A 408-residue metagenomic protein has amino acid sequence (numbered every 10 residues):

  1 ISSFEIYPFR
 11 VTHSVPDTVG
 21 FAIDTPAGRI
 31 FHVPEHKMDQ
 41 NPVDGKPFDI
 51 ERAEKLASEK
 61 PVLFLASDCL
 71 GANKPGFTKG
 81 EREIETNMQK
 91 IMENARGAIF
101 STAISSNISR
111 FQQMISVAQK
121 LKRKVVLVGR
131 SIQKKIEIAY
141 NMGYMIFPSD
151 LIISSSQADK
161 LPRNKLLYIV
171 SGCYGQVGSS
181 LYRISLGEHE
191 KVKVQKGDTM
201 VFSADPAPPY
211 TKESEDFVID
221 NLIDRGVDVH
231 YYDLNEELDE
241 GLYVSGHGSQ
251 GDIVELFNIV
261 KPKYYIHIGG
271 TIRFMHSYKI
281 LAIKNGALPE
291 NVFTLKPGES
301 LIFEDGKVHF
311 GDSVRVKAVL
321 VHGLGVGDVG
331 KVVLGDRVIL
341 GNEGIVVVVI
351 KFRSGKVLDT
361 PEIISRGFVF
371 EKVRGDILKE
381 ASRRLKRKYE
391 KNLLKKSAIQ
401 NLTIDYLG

Functional and structural regions predicted by a protein language model:
I1-K160, S179-K193, Y210-D216: His/Asp/Glu-rich metal-coordinating catalytic cores of metallo-dependent phosphodiesterases/hydrolases acting on
Q112-S116, K120, A139-G408: C-terminal regulatory/interaction regions
